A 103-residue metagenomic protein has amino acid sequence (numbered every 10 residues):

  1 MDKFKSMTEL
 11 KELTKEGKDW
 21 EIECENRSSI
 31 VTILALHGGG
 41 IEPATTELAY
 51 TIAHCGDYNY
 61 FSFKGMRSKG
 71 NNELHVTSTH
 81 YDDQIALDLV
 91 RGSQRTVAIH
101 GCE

Functional and structural regions predicted by a protein language model:
M1-E103: N-terminal catalytic or cofactor-binding beta/alpha core of small enzyme domains
